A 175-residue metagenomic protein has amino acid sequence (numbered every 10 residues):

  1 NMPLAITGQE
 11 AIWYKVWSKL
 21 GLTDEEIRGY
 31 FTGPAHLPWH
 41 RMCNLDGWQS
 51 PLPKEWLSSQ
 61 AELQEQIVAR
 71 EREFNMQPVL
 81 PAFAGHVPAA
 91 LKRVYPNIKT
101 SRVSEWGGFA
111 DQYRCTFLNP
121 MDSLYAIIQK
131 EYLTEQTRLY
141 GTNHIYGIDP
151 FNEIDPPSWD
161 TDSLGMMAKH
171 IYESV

Functional and structural regions predicted by a protein language model:
N1-V175: Aromatic-lined carbohydrate-binding surfaces of glycoside hydrolases
